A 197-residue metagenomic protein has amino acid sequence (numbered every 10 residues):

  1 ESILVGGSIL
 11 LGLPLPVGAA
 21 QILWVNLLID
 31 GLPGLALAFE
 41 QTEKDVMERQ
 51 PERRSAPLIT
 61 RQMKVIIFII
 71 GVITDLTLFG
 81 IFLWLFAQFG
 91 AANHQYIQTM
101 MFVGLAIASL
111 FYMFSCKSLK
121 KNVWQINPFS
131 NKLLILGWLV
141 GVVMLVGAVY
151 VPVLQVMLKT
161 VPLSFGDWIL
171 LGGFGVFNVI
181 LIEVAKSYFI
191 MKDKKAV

Functional and structural regions predicted by a protein language model:
E1-K120: Membrane-embedded transport module
S2, A19-Q21, I135, L139-V143 (+1 more regions): Short hydrophobic "helix-edge" motifs at membrane interfaces and signal-peptide entry regions
S8-G12, A87-A92, V153-V197: Cytosolic catalytic headpiece
Q21-L23, E48-I67, N122-L139, K159-F165 (+1 more regions): Membrane-interface segments at loop-to-transmembrane junctions
V25-I29, G104-Y112, G141-A148, F174-I182: Alpha-helical transmembrane segments of multi-pass membrane proteins
I70, T74, M101, L105 (+3 more regions): Hydrophobic alpha-helical transmembrane segments of polytopic
T77-I81, V140-V156: Hydrophobic alpha-helical transmembrane segments in multi-pass integral membrane proteins
H94, L105, K117, W138-V140 (+2 more regions): A structural signal for short secondary-structure junctions
